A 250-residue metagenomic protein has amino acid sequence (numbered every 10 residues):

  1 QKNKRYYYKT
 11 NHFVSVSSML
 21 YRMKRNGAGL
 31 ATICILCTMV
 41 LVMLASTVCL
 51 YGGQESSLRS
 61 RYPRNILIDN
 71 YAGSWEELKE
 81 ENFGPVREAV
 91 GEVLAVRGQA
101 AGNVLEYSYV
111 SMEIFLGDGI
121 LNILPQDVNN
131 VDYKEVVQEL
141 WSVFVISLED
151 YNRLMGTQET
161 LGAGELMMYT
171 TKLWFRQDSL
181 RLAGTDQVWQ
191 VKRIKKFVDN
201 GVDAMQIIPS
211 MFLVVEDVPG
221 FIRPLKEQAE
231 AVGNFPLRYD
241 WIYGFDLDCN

Functional and structural regions predicted by a protein language model:
Q1-C34, V40, G52: Feature of multi-pass inner-membrane transport and sensor proteins that recognizes transmembrane helices together
S17, V48, R97: Short alpha-helical basic/polar micro-motif
M19, A45-S46, E76-E77: Alpha-helix boundary/capping detector
L20, T38, Y51, E55 (+2 more regions): Generic hydrophobic alpha-helical scaffold/packing signal
R22-M23, G29, C34-M43, Q126 (+2 more regions): Conserved catalytic-core segments centered on acid/base and nucleophilic motifs
T38-R64: Alpha-helical transmembrane segments
S57-N250: Basic-flanked hydrophobic alpha-helices used for secretion and membrane insertion
